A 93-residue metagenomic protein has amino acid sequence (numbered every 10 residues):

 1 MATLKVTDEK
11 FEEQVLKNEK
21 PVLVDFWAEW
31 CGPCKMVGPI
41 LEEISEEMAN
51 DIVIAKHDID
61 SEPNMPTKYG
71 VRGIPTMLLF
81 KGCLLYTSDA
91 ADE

Functional and structural regions predicted by a protein language model:
A2, T7, W27, A55: Conserved Rossmann-like nucleotide-binding pocket used by diverse enzymes that bind dinucleotide cofactors
L4-P21: A short beta-strand-turn-helix
E19, W27-W30, G73: Short pre-active-site segment immediately N-terminal to redox-active cysteine/selenocysteine motifs in thiol-based
L23-V24, I54, M77: Hydrophobic beta-strand anchors of alpha/beta hydrolase catalytic cores
F26-I40: Conserved redox-active cysteine motifs that mediate thiol-disulfide chemistry, especially di-cysteine Cys-X(1-2)-Cys
C31, Y86-A91: Conserved small/polar residues in nucleotide/adenosyl-binding loops
E42-S45, A49-E62: Thiol-based oxidoreductase modules, predominantly thioredoxin-like and allied folds used for disulfide exchange
P75-L85: A short, hydrophobic beta-strand/beta-hairpin element that forms part of a small beta-sheet core
